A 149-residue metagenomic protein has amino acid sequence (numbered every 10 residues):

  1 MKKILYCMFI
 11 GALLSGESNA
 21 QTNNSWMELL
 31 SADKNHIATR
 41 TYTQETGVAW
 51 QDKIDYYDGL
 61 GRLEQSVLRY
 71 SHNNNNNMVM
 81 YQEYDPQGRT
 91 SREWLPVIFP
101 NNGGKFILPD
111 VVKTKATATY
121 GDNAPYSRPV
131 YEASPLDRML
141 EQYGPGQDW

Functional and structural regions predicted by a protein language model:
I4, S18-W149: Acidic, low-complexity segments
C7-S15: Bacterial N-terminal signal peptides
